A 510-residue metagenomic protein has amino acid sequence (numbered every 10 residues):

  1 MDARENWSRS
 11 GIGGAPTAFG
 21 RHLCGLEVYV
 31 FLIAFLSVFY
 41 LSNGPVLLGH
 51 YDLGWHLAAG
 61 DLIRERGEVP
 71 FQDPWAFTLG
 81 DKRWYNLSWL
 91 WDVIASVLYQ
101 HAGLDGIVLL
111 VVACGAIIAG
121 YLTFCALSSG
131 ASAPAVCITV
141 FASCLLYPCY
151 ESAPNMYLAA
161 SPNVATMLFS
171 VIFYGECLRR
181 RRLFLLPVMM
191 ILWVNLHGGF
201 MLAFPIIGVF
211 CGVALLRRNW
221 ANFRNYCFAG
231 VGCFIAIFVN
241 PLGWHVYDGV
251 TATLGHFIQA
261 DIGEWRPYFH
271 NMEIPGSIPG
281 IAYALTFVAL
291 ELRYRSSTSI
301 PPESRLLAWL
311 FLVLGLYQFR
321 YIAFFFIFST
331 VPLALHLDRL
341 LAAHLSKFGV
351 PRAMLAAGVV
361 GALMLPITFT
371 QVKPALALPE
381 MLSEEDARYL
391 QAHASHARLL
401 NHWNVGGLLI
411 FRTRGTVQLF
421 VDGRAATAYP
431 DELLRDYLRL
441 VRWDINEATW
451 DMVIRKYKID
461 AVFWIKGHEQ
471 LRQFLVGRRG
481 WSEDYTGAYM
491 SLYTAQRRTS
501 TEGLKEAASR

Functional and structural regions predicted by a protein language model:
M1-L41: Start-transfer (signal-anchor) and selected internal transmembrane alpha helices of multi-pass inner/ER membrane
R64, Y121, G198-S296, F326: Transmembrane catalytic cores of multi-pass membrane glycosyltransferases and polysaccharide-assembly enzymes
T78-D105, L109, A113: Short hydrophobic/aromatic helix or loop-helix immediately within or flanking a transmembrane segment in polytopic
L109-G130: Transmembrane-helix motifs of polytopic, lipid-linked glycan transferases
S170-F184, V288-S297: Membrane-interface transmembrane helices that cradle and orient dolichyl/undecaprenyl
V171, G175-E176, L183-G198, I207 (+2 more regions): Membrane-interface alpha helices of multi-pass inner-membrane proteins
S346-A392, N404-G407, T413-G415, R424-A425 (+1 more regions): Membrane-proximal, lumen/periplasm-facing interface regions of secretory-pathway glyco- and lipid-modifying enzymes
Q391-D431, R455, I459-G467, Y493: Short periplasmic/luminal acceptor-recognition loop of GT-C membrane glycosyltransferases, typified by
